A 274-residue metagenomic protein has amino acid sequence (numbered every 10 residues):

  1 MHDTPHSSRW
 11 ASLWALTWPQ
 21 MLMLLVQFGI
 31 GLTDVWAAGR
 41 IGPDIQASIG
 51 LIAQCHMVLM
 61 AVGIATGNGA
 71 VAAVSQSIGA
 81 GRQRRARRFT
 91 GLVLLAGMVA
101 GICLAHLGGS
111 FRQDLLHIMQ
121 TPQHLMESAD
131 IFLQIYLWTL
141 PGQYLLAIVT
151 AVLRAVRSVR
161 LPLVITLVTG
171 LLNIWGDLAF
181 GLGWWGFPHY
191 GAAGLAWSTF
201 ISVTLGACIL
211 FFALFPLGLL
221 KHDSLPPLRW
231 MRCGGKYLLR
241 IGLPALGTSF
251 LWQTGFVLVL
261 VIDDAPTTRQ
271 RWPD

Functional and structural regions predicted by a protein language model:
M1-P19, V74-P141, L172-W175, A179 (+1 more regions): Short alpha-helical transmembrane segments in multi-pass integral membrane proteins
W10-G29, T33, C55-V62, W138 (+4 more regions): Residue-level signal for short hydrophobic patches within transmembrane helices of multi-pass membrane transporters
W18, T33-D34, A70, F111-R112 (+5 more regions): Hydrophobic/aromatic residues in alpha-helical transmembrane segments
L24-F28, A61, G101, A105 (+4 more regions): Residue-level hotspots within the lipid-embedded alpha helices of multi-pass solute transporters
L25-A47, L116-Q123, A179-Y190, F250-D274: Helix-terminus/linker motif at the lipid-water interface of multi-pass membrane proteins
I30-G31, I64-N68, G108, L146-A147 (+3 more regions): Functionally critical, cavity-lining and gating residues within the transmembrane helices of 12-TM secondary
P43-Q54, A129-L133, A196, R269-D274: Small-residue hotspots at the loop-to-helix junctions and early N-terminal turns of transmembrane alpha-helices
Q46-H106, Q143-R157, L161-P162, D274: Small-residue-rich hydrophobic transmembrane alpha-helices
